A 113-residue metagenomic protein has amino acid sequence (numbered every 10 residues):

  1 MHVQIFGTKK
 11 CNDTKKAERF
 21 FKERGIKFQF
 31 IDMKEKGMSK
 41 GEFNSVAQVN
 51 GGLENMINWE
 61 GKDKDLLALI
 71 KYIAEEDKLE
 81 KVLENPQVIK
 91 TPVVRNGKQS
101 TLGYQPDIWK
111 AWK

Functional and structural regions predicted by a protein language model:
M1-R24, F28-M33: Local sequence-structure signature of Cys/Sec-based thiol-disulfide redox active-site neighborhoods
M33-K113: Thiol/selenol-based redox catalytic cores and closely related redox-interacting motifs
